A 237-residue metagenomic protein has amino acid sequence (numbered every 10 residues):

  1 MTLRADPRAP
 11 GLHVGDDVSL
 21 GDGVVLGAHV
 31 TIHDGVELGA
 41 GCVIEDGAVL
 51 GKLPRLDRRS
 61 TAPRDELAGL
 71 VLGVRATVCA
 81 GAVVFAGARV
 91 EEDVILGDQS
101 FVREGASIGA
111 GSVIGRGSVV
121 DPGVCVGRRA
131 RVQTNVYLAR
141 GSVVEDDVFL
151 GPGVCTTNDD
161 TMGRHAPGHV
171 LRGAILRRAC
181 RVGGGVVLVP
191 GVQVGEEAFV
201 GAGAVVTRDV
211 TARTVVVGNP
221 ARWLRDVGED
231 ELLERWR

Functional and structural regions predicted by a protein language model:
M1-P7, R237: Short, low-complexity, intrinsically disordered N-terminal peptides in bacterial proteins
R4, G21, L233-E234: Compositionally biased amphipathic helical and low-complexity segments enriched in hydrophobic
A9-P10, G15-D16, G21-D22, G27-A28 (+29 more regions): Left-handed beta-helix
P54-R55, T161-M162, A221, E229: Short, acidic/turn-prone active-site loops that include or flank metal/cofactor- and phosphate-binding residues
R55-L67, G163-G168: Intrinsically disordered, low-complexity Ser/Thr- and acidic-rich flexible linkers and loops, especially at boundaries
A212-R237: Conserved beta-strand-loop-alpha-helix hinge in the C-terminal portion of ABC ATPase nucleotide-binding domains
